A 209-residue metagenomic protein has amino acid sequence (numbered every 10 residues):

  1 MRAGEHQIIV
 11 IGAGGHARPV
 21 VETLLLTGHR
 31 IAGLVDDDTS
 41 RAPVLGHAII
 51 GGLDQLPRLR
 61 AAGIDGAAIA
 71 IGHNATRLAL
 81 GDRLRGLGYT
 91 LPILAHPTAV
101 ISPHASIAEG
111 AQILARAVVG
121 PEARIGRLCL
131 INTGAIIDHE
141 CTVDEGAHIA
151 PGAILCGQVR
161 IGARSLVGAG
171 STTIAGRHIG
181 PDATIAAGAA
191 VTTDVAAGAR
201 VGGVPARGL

Functional and structural regions predicted by a protein language model:
M1-H47, L53, P57-R60: Hydrophobic, well-ordered beta-alpha structural blocks that scaffold small-molecule cofactor pockets
G4-Q7, I11-V20, T90, H104 (+1 more regions): Short, conserved structural micro-motifs that define repeat-unit consensus positions and nucleotide-binding loops
H6-I9, I31-A32, D65-A68, L91 (+1 more regions): Short active-site oxyanion
A13, D36-D37, G72, H96 (+1 more regions): Cofactor-binding loop segments of dinucleotide-utilizing enzymes, especially the Rossmann-like FAD- and NAD(P)+-binding
V21-L24, A79-R83, I125, A196-A197: Short amphipathic alpha-helical segments
G28, R85-Y89, G180: Short helix-capping segments at alpha-helix termini
R41-V100: Phosphate-bearing ligand-interacting subdomains that bind or position ATP/ADP/UDP/GDP/NAD(P) or nucleotide-linked
L94-G202, A206-L209: Structural signal for interior beta-strand "rungs" in well-ordered beta-sheet cores of soluble enzyme domains
